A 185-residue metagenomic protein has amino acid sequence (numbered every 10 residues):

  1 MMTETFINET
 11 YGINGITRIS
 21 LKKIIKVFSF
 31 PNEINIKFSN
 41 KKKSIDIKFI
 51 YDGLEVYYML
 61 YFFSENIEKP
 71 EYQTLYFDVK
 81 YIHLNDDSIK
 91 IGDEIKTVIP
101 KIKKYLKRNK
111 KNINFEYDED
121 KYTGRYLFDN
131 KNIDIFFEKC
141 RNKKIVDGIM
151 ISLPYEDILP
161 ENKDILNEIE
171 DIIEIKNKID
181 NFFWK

Functional and structural regions predicted by a protein language model:
M1-K185: Short helix/turn-capping signatures at newly exposed starts of structured segments
